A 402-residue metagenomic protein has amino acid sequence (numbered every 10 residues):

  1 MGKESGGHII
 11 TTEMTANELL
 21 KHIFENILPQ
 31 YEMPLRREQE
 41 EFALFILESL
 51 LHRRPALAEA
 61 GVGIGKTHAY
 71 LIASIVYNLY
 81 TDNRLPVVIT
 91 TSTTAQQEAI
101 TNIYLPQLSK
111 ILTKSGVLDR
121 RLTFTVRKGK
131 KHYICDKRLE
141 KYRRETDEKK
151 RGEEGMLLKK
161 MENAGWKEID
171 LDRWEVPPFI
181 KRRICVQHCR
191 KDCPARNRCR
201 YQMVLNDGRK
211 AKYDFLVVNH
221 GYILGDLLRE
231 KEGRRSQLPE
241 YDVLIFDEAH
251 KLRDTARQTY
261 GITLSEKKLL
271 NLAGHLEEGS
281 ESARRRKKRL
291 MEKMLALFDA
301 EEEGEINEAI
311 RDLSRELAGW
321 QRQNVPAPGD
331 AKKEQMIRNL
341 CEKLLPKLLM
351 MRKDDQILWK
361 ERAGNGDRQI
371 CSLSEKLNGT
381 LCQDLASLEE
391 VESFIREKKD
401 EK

Functional and structural regions predicted by a protein language model:
G2-L28, E32-P34, D82-L216, H220 (+6 more regions): A substrate-engagement module of RecA-like helicase motors
M33-L50: N-terminal pre-P-loop "Q-motif" helix
L47-E48, H68-D82, P106-Q107: Walker A/P-loop NTP-binding motif
H52-I72: Walker A/P-loop
Q96, I223, K251-D254: Residues immediately C-terminal
C185-L216, L224-R235, D354-K402: A contiguous, basic/glycine-rich beta-loop/short-helix subdomain that forms a polymer-engagement track
L238-E266: SF2 helicase catalytic motif II
E266-D400: Non-catalytic, alpha-helical, charged scaffold/linker segments that couple or flank catalytic or architectural cores
